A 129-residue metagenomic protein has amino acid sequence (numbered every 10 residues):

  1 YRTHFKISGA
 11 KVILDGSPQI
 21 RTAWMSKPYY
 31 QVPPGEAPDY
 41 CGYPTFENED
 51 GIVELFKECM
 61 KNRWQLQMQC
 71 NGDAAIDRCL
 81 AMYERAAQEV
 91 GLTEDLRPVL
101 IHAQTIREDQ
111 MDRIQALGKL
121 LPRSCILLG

Functional and structural regions predicted by a protein language model:
Y1-D77, M111-I126: Metal-coordinating catalytic core of metallo-dependent amide/deamination hydrolases
P33-G35, Q88-G91: A short alpha-helix capping/helix-coil boundary motif
I76-V90: Distinct, well-ordered alpha-helical segments
V90-G129: C-terminal active-site-proximal or functional interface alpha/beta core segments in diverse enzymes
